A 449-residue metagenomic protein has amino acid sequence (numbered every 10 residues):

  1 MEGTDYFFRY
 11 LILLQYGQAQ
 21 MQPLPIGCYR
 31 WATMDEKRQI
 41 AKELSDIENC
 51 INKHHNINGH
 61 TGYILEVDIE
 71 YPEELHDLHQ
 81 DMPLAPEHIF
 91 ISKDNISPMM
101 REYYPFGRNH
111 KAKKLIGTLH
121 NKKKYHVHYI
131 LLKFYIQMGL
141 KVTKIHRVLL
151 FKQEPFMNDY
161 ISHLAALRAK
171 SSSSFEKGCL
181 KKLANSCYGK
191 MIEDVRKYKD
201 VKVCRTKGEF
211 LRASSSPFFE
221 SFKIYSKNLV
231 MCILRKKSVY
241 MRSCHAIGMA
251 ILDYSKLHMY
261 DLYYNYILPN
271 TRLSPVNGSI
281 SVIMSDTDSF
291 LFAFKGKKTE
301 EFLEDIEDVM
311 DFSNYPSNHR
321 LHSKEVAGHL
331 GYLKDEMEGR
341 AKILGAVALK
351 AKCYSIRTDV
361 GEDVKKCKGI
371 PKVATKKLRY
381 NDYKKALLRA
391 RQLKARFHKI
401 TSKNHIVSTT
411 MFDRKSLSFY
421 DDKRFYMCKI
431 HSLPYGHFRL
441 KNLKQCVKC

Functional and structural regions predicted by a protein language model:
M1-C449: Conserved acidic
